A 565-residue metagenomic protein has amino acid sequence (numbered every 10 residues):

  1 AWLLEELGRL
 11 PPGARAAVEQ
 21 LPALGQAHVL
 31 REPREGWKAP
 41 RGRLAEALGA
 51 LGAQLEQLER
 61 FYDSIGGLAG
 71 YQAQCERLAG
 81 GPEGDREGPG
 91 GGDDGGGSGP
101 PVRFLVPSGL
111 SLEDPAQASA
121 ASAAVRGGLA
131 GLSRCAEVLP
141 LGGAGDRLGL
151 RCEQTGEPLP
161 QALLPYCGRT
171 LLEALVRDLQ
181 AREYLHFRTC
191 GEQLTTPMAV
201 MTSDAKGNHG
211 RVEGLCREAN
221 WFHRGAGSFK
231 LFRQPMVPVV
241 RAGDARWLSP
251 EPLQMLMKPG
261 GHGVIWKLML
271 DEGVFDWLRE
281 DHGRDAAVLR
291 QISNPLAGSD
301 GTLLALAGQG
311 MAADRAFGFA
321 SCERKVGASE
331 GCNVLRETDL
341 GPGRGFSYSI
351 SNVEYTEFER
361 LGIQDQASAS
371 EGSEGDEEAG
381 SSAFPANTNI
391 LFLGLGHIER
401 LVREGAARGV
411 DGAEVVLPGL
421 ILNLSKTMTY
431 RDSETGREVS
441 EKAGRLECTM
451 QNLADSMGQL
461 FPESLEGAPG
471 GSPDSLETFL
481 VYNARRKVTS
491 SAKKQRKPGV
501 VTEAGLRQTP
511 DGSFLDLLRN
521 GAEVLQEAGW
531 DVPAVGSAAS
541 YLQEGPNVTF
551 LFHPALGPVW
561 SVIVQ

Functional and structural regions predicted by a protein language model:
L3-E6, G13-K230, V237-V240, W247-E280 (+3 more regions): N-terminal glycine-rich phosphate-binding loop and ensuing alpha1 helix
P12, A16, A120, G127 (+6 more regions): A near-ubiquitous, low-amplitude feature marking generic local secondary-structure context
V240-G243, A328-S329: Short, charged, surface-exposed secondary-structure boundary motifs
R279, G283-Q291, L296-D300, A305-S537: Catalytic core of tubulin tyrosine ligase-like
